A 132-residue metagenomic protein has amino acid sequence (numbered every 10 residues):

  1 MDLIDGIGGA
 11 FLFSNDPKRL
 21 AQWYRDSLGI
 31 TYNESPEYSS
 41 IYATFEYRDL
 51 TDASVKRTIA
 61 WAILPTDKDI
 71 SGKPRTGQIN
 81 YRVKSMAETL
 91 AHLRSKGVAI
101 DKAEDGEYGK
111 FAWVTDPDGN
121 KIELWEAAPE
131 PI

Functional and structural regions predicted by a protein language model:
M1-G6, F11-L12, N33-S35, Y81 (+1 more regions): Vicinal oxygen chelate
D2-D5, F11-I59, S95: Core segments of cupin and vicinal oxygen chelate
D2-I4, I70-K73: Short, flexible turn/loop "capping" segments at secondary-structure junctions
I41-A43, G77, K110-A112: Short beta-strand micro-motifs in enzyme catalytic cores
L50, T66-D67, M86-A87: Short, charged/polar surface micro-motifs in flexible loops or helix N-caps
L50-T58, S71, D118-I122: Short, charged/polar, Gly/Pro-enriched secondary-structure boundary elements
L64-K68, E126-A128: Acetyl-CoA-dependent GNAT
G72-L90: Mid-chain, well-packed structural core segment of small domains
